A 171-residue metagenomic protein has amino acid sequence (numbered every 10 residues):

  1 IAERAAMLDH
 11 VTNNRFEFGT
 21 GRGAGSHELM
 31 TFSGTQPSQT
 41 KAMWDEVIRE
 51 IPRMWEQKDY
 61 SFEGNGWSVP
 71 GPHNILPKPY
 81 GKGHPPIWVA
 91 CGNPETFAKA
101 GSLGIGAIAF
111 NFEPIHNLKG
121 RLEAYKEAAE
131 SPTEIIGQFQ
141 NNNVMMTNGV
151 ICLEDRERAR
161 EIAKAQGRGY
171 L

Functional and structural regions predicted by a protein language model:
I1-L171: Active-site-adjacent structural elements that line small-molecule/cofactor binding pockets in enzymes
